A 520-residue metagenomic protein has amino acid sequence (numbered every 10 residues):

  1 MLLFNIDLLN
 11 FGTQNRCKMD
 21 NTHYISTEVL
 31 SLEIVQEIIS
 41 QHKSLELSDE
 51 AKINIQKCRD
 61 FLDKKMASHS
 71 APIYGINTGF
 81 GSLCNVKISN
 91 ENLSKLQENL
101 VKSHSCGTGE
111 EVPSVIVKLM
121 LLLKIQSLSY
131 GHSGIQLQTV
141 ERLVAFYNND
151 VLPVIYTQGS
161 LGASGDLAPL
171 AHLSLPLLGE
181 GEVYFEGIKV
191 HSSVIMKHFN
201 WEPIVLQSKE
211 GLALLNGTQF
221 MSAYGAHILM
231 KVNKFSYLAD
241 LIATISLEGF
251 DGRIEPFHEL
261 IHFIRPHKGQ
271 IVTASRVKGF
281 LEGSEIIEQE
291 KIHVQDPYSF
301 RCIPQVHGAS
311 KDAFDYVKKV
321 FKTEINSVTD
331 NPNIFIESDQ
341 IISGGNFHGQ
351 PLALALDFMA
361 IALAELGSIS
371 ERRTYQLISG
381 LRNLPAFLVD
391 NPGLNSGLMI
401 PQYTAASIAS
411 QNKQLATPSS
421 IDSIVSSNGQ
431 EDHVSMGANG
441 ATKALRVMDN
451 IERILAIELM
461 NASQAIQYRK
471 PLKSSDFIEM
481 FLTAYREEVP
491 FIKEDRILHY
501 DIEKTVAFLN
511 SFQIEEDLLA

Functional and structural regions predicted by a protein language model:
M1-K18: N-terminal amphipathic/basic-hydrophobic helices that include classical n-h-c signal peptides and signal-anchor
D20-K43, L47-N54, C58-F61, M66 (+1 more regions): C-terminal auxiliary extensions adjacent to catalytic cores
D20-S70, L100-P153, L247, H262: Glycine-rich, flexible loop motifs
S70-A71, V86, T273: Polyanion/phosphate-binding surface patch
Y74-I88, N92-L96, H104-L128, Y156-L178 (+3 more regions): FAD-binding core of FAD-dependent oxidoreductases, characterized by glycine-rich FAD pyrophosphate-binding loops
Y147-V151, P169, D240: Membrane-embedded alpha-helical core segments of multi-pass
N149-Q158, F235: Short secondary-structure capping/junction motifs at helix and strand boundaries
I155-S160, E337-I341: Cysteine-centered functional microenvironments
